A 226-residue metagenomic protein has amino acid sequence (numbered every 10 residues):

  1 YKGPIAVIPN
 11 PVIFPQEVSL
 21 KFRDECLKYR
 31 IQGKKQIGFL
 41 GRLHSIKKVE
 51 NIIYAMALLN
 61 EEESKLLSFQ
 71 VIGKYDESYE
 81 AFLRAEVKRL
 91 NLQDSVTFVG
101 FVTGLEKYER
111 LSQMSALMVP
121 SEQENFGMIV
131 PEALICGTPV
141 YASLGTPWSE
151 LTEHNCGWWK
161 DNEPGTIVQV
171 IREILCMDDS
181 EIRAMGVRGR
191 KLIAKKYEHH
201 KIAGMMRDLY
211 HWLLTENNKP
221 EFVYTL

Functional and structural regions predicted by a protein language model:
P11: Carbohydrate-associated surface elements
K35, F39-L58, E63, F69 (+1 more regions): A conserved mid-protein helix/loop that constitutes part of the nucleotide-sugar donor-binding site
A81-V102: Nucleotide-activated donor-binding/catalytic signature segment of Leloir-type glycosyltransferases, i.e., the conserved
F101-V102, E109-M114: Short alpha-helical donor nucleotide-sugar binding micro-motif in glycosyltransferases
E122: Aromatic "clamp/platform" in nucleotide-sugar-dependent glycosyltransferases that forms part of the donor/acceptor
P139-S143: Short hydrophobic beta-strand element within catalytic cores of glycosyltransferases and related nucleotide-activated
G157-G165, I174-D179: Conserved acidic donor-binding segment of nucleotide-sugar-dependent glycosyltransferases
E181-K196, I202-D208: A short, well-ordered alpha-helix in the C-terminal region of glycosyltransferases
